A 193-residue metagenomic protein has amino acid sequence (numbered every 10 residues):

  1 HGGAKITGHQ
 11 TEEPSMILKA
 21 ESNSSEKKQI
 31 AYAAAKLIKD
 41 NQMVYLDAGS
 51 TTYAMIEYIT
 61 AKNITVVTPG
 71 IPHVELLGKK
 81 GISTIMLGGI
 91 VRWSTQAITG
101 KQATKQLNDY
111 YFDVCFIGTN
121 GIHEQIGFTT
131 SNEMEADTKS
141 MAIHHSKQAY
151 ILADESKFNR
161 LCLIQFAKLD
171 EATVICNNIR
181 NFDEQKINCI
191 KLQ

Functional and structural regions predicted by a protein language model:
H1-Y45, I56, T60-A61, T65 (+1 more regions): HTH-adjacent hinge/linker in prokaryotic transcriptional regulators
G8, A48, A153: Pocket-edge structural micro-motifs
S15-I17, A33-K39, N63-I71, I98-Q106 (+1 more regions): Phosphate-binding glycine-rich loops and adjacent basic patches that engage nucleotide phosphates, nucleic-acid
E21-K28, Y32, G49, A97 (+3 more regions): Electropositive phosphate-/nucleotide-binding environments in soluble metabolic enzymes
P72-Q193: Conserved phosphate- and dinucleotide-binding cores of soluble alpha/beta proteins, encompassing both enzyme active
